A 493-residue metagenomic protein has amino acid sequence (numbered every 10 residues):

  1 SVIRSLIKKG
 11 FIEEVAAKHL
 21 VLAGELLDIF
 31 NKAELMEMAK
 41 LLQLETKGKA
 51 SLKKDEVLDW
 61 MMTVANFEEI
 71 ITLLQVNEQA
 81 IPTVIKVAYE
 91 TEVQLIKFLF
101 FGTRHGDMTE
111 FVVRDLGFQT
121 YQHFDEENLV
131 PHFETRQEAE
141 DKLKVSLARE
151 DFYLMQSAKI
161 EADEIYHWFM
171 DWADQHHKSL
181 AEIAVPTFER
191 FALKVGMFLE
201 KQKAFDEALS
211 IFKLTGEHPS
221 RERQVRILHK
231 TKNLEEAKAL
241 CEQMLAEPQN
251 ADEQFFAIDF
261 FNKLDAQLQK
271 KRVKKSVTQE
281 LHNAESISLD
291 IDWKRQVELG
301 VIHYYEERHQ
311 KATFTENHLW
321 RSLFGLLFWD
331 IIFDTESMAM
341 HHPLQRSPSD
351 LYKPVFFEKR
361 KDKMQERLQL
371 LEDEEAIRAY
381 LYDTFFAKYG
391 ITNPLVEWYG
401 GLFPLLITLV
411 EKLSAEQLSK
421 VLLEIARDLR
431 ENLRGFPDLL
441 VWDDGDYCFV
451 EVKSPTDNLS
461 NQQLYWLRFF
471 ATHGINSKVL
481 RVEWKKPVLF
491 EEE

Functional and structural regions predicted by a protein language model:
S1-V195, K263, Q267-L413, F490: N-terminal alpha-helical interaction modules that lie
S179, L418-I425: Short Pro/Gly-enriched beta-strand edge/turn motifs at strand-loop
L180-K271: Alpha-helical protein-protein interaction scaffolds
G401-V421, D438-T456, F470: Conserved catalytic cores of phosphodiester-cleaving nucleases, focusing on short active-site segments
L429-R430: Short Gly/Pro-enriched turn/cap motifs at secondary-structure boundaries
Y447-V482: Basic, amphipathic alpha-helical patches used to engage nucleic acids or provide basic targeting signals, exemplified
V482-E493: Basic, glycine-rich
